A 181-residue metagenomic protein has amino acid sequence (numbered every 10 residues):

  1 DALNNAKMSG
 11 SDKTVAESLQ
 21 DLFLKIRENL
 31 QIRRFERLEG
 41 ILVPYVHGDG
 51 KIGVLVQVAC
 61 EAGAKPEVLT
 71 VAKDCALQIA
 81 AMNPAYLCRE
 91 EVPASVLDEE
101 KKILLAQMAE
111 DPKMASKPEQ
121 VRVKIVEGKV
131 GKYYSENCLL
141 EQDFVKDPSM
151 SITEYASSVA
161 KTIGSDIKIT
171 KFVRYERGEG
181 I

Functional and structural regions predicted by a protein language model:
D1-I181: N-terminal assembly/interaction segments in proteins that build large macromolecular machines
